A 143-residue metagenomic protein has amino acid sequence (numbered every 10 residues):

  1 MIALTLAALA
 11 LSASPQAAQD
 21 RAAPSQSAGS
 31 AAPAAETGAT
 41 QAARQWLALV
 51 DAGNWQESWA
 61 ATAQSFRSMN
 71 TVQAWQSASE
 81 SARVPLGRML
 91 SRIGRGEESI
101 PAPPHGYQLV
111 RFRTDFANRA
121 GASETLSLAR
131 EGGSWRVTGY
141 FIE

Functional and structural regions predicted by a protein language model:
I2-L4, L11-A52: Short, low-complexity N-terminal intrinsically disordered segments enriched in polar/charged residues
L4-A7, F116: Serine/threonine-rich, low-complexity intrinsically disordered segments
P24-P33, Q73-S79, E124: Short charge-dense sequence patches
T40-A42, Q56-H105: Short solvent-exposed beta->alpha transition segments
G96-E143: Exposed beta-sheet edge and beta->alpha loop/turn motif
